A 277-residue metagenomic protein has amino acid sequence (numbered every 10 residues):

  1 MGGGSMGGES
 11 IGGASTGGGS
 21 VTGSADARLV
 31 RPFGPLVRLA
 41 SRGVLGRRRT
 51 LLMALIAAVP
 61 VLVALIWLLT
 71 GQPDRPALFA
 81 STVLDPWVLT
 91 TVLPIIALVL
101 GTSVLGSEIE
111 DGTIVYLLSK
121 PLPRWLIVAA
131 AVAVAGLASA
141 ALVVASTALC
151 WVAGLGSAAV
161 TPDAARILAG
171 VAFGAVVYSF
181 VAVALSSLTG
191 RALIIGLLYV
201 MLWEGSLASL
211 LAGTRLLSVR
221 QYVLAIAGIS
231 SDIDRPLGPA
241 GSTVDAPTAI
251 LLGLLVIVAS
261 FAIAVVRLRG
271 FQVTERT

Functional and structural regions predicted by a protein language model:
G2-G3, G7-G13, G17-G18, T22-G23: Small-residue-biased low-complexity repeat regions
S5-S10, W67-S81, L188, L193-T277: Terminal transmembrane helical anchor/hairpin motif
V21-A54: Aromatic- and glycine-rich beta-strand/loop motifs that create alpha-glucan
R47-P60, A135, G213-L217: Alpha-helical transmembrane segments of integral membrane proteins, especially early/N-terminal helices
R48-T50, R124, R191: Membrane-helix interface/capping residues of multi-pass secondary transporters
L55-S107, D111, V128-L193, L198-Y199 (+3 more regions): Secretory targeting signals
Y116-P123: Short helix-to-coil transition segments within interhelical loops that connect adjacent transmembrane helices
